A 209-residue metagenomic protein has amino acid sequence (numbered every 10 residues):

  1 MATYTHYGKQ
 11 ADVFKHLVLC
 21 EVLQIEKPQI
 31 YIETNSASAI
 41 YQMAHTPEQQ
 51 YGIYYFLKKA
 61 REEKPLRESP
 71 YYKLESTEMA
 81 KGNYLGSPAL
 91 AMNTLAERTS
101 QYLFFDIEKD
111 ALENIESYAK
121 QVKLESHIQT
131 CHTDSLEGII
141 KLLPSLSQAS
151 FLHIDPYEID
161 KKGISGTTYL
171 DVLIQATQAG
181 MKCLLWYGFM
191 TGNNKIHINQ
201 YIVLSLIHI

Functional and structural regions predicted by a protein language model:
M1-I25: Class I SAM-dependent methyltransferase Rossmann-like catalytic core, especially the SAM/SAH-binding loop
Q29-A37: Conserved class I S-adenosyl-L-methionine
S38-L146, E158-K161, T168-L170: Class I S-adenosyl-L-methionine-dependent methyltransferase module
Q148-I154: Short SAM/SAH-binding signature in class I
G166-D171, N199-Q200: Charged helix-capping and loop-helix junction motifs
L170-Q178: A short glycine-rich, Lys/Arg-flanked "PGG" loop and its adjoining helix->strand segment in the class I
A179-G188: Conserved beta-strand signature within the Rossmann-like core of class I S-adenosyl-L-methionine
I207-I209: Conserved small/polar residues in nucleotide/adenosyl-binding loops
